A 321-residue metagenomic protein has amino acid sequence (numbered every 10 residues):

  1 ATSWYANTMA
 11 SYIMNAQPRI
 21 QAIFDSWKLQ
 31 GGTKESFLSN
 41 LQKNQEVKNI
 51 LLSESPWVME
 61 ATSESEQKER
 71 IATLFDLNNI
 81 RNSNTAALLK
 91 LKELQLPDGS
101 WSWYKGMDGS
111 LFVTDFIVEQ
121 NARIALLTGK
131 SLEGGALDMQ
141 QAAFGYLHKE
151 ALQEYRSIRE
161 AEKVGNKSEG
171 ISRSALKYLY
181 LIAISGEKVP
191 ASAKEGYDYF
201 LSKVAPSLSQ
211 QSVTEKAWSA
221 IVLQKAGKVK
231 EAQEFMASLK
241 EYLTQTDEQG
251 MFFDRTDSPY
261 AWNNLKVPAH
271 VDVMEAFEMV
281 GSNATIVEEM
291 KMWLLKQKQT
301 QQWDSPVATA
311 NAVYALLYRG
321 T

Functional and structural regions predicted by a protein language model:
A1-T321: Large, well-folded core regions of big proteins
